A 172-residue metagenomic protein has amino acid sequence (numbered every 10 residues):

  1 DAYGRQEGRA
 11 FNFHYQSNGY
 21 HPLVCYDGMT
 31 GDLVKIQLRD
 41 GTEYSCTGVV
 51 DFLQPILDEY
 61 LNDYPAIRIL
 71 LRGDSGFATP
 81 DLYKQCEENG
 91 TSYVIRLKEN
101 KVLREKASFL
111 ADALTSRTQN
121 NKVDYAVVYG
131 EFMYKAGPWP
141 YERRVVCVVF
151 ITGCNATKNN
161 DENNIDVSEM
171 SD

Functional and structural regions predicted by a protein language model:
D1, G31, I69-A78, Y93 (+2 more regions): Short, conserved catalytic/metal-binding motifs centered on acidic residues
D1, R39-G41, G76, K98-N100: Active-site beta-loop-alpha junctions enriched in small/polar residues
D1-V24: Active-site-proximal, Lys/Arg-enriched surface segment that forms a nucleic-acid-binding/basic interface patch
M29-G41: Gly-rich Lys/Arg/Thr-decorated short loops/hinges at beta-loop-alpha junctions or inter-strand turns that position
L38-N62: Active-site beta-loop-alpha junctions of metal-dependent nucleic acid enzymes, especially the RNase H-like/DDE
T79-K84, R104-S108: A short acidic (Asp/Glu
Y83-S92: Short, surface-exposed basic-aromatic patches at helix termini and helix-loop junctions that form
S92-D172: An anionic, glycine-rich sequence signature occurring as long contiguous blocks
